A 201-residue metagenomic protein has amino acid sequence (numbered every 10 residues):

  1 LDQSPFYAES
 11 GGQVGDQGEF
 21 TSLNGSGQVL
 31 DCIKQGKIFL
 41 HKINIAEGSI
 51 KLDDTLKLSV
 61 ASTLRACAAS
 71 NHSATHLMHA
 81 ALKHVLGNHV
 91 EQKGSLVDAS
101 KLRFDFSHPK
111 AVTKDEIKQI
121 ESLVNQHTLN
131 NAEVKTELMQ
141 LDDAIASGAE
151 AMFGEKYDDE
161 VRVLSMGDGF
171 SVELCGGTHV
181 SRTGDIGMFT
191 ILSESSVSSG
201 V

Functional and structural regions predicted by a protein language model:
L1-V201: A glycine- and charged-residue-rich anion-binding loop/surface
